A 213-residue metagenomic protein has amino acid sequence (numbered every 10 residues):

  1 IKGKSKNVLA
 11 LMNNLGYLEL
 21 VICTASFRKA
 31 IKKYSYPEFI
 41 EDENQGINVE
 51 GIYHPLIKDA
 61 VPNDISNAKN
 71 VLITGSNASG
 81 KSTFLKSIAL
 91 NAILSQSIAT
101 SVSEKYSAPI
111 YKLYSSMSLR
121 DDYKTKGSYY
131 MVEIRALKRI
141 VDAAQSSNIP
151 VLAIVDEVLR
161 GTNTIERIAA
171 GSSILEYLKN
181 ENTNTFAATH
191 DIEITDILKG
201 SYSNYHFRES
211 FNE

Functional and structural regions predicted by a protein language model:
I1-L15, L20, F27: A conserved P-loop NTPase coupling/switch region
T24, I31-E213: ATPase nucleotide-binding head domains, primarily ABC-like/P-loop NTPase cores
